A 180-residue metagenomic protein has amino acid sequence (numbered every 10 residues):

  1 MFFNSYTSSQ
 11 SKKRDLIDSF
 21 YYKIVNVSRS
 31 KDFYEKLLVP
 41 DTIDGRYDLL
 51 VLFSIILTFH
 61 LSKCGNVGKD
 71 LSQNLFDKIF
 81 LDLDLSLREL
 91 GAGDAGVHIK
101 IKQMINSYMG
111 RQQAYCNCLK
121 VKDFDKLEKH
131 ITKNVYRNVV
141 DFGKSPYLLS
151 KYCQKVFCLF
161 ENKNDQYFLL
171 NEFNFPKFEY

Functional and structural regions predicted by a protein language model:
M1-L52, I56-Y180: Surface/interface-facing alpha-helical segments and adjacent flexible terminal/loop regions used for partner/assembly
